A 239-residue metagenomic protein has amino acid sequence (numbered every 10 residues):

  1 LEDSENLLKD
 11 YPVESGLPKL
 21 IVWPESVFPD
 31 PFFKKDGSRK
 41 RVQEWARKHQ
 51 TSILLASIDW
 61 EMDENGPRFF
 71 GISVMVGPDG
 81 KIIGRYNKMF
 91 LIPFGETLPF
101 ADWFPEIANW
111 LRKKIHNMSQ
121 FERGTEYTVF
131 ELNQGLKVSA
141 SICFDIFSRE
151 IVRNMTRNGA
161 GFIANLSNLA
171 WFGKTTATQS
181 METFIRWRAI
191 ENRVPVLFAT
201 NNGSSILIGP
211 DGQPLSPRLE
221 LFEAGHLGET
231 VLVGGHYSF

Functional and structural regions predicted by a protein language model:
L1-F239: Enzyme catalytic cores with a strong preference for nitrogen-chemistry domains
